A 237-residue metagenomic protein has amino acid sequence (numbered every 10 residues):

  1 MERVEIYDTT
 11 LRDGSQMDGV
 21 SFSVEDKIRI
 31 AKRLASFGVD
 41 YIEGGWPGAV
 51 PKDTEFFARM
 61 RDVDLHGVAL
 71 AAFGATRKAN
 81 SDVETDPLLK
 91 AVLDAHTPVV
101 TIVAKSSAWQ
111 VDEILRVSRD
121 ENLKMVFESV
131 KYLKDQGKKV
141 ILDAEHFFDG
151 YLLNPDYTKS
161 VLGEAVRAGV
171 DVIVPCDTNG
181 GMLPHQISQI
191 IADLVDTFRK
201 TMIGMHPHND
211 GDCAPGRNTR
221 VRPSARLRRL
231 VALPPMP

Functional and structural regions predicted by a protein language model:
M1-P237: Catalytic cores and adjacent flexible loops of soluble metabolic enzymes that perform enolate/carbanion chemistry on
